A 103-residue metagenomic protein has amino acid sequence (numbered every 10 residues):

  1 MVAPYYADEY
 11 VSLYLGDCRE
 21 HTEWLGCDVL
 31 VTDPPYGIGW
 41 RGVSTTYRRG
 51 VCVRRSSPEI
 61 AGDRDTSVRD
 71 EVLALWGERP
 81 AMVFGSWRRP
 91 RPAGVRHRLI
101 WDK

Functional and structural regions predicted by a protein language model:
P4-K103: Core catalytic lobe of class I
